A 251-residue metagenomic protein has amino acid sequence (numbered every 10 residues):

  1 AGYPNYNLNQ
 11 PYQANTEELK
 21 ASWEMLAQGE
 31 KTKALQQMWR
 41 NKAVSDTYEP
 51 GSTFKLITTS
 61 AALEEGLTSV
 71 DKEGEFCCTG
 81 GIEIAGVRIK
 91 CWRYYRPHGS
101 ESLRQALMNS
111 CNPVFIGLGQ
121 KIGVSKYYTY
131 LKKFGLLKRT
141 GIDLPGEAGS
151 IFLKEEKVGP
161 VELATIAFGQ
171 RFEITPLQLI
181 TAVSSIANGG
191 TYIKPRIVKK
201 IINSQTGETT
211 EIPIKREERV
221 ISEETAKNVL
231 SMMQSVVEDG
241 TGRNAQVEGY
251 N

Functional and structural regions predicted by a protein language model:
A1-S52, I57-N251: Beta-lactam-recognizing serine transpeptidase/beta-lactamase-like catalytic domain environment
